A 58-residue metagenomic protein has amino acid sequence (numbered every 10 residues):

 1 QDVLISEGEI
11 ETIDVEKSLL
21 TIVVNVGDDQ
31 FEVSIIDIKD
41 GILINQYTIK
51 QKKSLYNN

Functional and structural regions predicted by a protein language model:
D2-S6, T48-K50: Surface loop/turn motifs at the tips and blade-to-blade linkers of beta-strand repeat domains
V3, I10-E11, V23: Short, flexible, glycine/charge-rich loop motifs used to bind or transfer phosphoryl groups or to couple energy/partner
E7-D14, K52-N58: Repeated scaffold domains used in trafficking and secretory/extracellular systems, primarily beta-propellers
D14-G27: Short beta-strand elements that form the blades of beta-propeller/WD-repeat-like and other beta-sheet-rich scaffold
D29-N58: Structured, soluble extracytoplasmic/luminal domains of envelope-associated proteins
